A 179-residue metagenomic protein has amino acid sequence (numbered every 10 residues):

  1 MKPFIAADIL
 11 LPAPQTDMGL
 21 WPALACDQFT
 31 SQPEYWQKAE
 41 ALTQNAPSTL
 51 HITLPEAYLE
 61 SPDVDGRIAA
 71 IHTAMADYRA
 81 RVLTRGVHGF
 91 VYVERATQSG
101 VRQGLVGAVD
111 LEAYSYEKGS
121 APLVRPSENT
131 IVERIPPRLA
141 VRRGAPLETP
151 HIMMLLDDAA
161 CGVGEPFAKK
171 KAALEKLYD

Functional and structural regions predicted by a protein language model:
M1-D179: A cross-family signal for N-terminal binding/gating loops and helix N-caps that shape access to the active site
